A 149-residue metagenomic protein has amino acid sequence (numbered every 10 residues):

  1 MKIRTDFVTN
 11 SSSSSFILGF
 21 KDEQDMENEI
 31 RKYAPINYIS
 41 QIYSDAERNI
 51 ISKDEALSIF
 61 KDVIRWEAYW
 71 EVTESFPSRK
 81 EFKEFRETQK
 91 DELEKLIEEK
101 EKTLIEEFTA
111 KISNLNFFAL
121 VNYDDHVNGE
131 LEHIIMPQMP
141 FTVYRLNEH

Functional and structural regions predicted by a protein language model:
M1-Q24: Short, extreme N-terminal segment that most often corresponds to the first beta-strand
R4-T5, I36, Y69, R79: Intrinsically disordered, low-complexity regions
T5, S14, E27, I36-I39 (+4 more regions): Low-complexity, intrinsically disordered short peptide segments enriched in small/polar/basic residues
V8-S13, P35-Q41, D45, Q138 (+1 more regions): A composition-driven signal for long, intrinsically disordered, charge-rich low-complexity tracts
S12, F16, R31, E130-L131: A ubiquitous, low-specificity "background" feature that marks scattered single residues across proteins without
G19, P35-N37, G129: Residue-identity detector for glycine
Q24-E47, I51: Charged, amphipathic alpha-helical linkers/stalks
S44-H149: Low-complexity intrinsically disordered segments
